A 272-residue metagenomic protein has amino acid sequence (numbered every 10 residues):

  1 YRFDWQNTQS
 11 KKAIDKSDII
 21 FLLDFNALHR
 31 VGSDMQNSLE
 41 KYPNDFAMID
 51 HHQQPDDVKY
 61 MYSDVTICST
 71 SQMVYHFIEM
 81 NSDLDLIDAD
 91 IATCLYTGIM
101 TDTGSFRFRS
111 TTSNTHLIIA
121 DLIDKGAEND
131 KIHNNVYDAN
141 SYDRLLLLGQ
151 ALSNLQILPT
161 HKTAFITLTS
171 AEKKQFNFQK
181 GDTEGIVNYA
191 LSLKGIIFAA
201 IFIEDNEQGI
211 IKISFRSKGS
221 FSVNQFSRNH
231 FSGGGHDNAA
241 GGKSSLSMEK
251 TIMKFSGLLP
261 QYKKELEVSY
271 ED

Functional and structural regions predicted by a protein language model:
Y1-E40: N-terminal small/polar loop signature for handling phosphorylated ligands or for N-terminal nucleophile
K16-S17, Y96, M100-H230, G235-D272: Hydrophobic helix-and-loop "lid/oligomerization" segment in the mid-to-C-terminal part of catalytic domains
D18-F21, D45-A47, F198: Structural motif
L22-D24, D50, I201: Redox-cofactor binding/interface segments in oxidoreductases and associated redox assembly factors
F25-L28, H52-Q54, S170-A171: Short glycine-rich anion-binding loops that position phosphate/pyrophosphate groups of nucleotides and phosphorylated
R30-D34, V58, I211: Short glycine-/acidic-enriched loop or helix-start segments at secondary-structure transitions that form or flank
D34-S38, Y60-D64, S113-N114, F215-R216 (+1 more regions): Short, glycine/charged-enriched secondary-structure capping and boundary segments
I49-I118: Short alpha-helices
